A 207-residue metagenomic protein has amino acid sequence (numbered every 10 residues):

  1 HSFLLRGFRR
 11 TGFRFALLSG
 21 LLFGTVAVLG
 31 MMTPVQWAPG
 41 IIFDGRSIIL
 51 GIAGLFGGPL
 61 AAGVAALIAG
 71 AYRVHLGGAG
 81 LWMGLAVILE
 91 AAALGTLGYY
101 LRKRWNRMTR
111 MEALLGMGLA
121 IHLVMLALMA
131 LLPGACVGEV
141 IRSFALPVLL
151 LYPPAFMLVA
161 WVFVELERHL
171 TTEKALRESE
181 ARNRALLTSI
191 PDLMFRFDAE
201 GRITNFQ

Functional and structural regions predicted by a protein language model:
H1, A92-T96, L119-L128: Hydrophobic core of alpha-helical transmembrane segments in multi-pass integral membrane proteins
H1-R6, G98-R107, M129-V140, P147-R177: Juxtamembrane or sensor-core-proximal signal-transducing alpha helices that couple sensory domains to cytosolic
H1-V26: Membrane topogenic helices and adjacent juxtamembrane segments
R9-L17, Y100-L123: Internal alpha-helical transmembrane segments of multi-pass membrane proteins
G12-A16, G40, P133-G134: Helix-boundary and loop/linker segments of multi-pass membrane transporters
G20, G24-T96: Alpha-helical membrane segments and adjacent membrane-interface helices in multi-pass membrane proteins
G80-I88, F144-P153: Alpha-helical transmembrane segments of polytopic membrane proteins
L176-N205: PAS/LOV and related PAS-like sensory modules
